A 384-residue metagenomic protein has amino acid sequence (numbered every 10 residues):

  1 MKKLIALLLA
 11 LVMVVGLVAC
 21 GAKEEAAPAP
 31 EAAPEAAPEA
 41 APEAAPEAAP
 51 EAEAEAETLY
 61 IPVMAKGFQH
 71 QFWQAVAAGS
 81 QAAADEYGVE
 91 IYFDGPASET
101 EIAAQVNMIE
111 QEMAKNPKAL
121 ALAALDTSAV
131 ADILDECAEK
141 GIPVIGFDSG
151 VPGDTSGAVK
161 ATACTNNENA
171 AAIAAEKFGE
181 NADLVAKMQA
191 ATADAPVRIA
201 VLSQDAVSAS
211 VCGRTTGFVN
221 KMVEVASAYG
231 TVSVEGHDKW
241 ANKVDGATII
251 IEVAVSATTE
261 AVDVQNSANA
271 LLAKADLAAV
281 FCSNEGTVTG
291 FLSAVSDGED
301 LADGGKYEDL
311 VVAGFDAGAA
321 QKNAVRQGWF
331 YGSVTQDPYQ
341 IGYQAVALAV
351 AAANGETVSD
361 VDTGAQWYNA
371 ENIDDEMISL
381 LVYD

Functional and structural regions predicted by a protein language model:
M1-L9: Positively charged n-region of N-terminal signal peptides that target proteins for export
C20-D384: A residue-level marker of the well-folded mature domains of exported/periplasmic proteins
